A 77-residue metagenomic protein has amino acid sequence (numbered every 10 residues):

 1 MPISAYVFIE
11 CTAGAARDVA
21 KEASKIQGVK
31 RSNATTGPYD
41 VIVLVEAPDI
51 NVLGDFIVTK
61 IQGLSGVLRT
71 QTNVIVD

Functional and structural regions predicted by a protein language model:
M1-D77: A compositional/biophysical signature of low hydrophobicity enriched in polar/charged and small residues
